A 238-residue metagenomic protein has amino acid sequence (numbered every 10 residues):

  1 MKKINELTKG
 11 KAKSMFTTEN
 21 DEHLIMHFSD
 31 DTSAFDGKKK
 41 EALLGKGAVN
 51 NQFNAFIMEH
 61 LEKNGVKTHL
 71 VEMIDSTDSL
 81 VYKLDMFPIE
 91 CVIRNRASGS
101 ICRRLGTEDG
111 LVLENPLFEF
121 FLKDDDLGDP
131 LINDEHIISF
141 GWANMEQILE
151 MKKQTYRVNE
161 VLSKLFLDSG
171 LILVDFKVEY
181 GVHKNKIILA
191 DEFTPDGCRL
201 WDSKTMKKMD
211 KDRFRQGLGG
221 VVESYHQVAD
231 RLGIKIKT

Functional and structural regions predicted by a protein language model:
K2-L122, L232: Active-site loop/lid in soluble adenylation, ligation, and acyl-transfer enzymes
F28-S29, N95, I188-P195: Short beta-strand elements
V71-T77, F166-G181: A short glycine-rich, hydrophobically flanked beta-strand micro-motif that places a catalytic Asp/Glu for divalent metal
I93, L173-D191: Conserved metal-phosphate-binding beta-hairpin within the catalytic cores of diverse ATP-dependent phosphoryl-transfer
R104-E150: ATP-dependent carboxylate/phosphate-activation module, predominantly the ATP-grasp catalytic core and closely related
L111, F193-T238: C-terminal helix-cap and adjacent tail motif
L111, P116-G128, N159-I172, F193-R199: Phosphate-binding core of ATP-grasp and ATP-grasp-like enzymes
W142-V174: A long amphipathic alpha-helix within ATP-dependent nucleotide-binding catalytic cores
